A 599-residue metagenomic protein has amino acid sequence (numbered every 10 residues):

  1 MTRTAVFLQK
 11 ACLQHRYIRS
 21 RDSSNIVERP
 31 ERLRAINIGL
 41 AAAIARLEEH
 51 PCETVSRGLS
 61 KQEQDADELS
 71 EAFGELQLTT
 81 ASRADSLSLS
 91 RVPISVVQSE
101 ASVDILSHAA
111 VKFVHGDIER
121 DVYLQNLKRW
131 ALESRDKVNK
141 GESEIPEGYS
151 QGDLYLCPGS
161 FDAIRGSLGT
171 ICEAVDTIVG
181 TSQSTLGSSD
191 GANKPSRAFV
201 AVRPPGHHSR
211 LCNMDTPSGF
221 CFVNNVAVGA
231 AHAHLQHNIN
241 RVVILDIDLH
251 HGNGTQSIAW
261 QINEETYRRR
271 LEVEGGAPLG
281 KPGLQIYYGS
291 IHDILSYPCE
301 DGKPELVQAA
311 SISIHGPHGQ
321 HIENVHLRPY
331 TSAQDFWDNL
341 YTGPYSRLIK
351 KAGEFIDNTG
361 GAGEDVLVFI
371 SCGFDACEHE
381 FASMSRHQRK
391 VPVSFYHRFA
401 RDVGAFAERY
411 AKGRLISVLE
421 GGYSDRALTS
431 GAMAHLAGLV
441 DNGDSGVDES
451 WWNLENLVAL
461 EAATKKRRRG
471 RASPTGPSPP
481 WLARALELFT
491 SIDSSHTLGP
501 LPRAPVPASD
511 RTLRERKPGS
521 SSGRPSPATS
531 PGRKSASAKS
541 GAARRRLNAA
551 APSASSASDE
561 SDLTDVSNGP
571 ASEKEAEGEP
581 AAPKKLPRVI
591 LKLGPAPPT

Functional and structural regions predicted by a protein language model:
M1-V243, L249-T599: HDAC/HDAC-like amidohydrolase catalytic core signature
